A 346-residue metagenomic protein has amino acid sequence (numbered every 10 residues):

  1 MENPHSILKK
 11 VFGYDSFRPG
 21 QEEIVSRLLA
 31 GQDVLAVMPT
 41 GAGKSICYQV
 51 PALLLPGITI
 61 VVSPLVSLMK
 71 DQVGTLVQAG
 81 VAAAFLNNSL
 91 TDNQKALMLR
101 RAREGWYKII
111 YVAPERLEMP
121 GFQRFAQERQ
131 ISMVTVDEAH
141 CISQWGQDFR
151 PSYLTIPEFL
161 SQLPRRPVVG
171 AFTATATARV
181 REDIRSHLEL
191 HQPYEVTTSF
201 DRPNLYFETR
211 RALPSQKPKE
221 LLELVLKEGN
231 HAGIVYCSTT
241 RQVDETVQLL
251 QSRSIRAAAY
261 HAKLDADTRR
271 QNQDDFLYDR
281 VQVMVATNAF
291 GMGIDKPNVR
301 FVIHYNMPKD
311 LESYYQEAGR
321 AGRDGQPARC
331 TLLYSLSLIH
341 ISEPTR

Functional and structural regions predicted by a protein language model:
M1-H5: Onset of an N-terminal alpha helix
S6, K10-V11, D15, P19 (+3 more regions): Helicase motor core with emphasis on the C-terminal RecA-like subdomain
C47-G74, A79-A82: Conserved SF1/SF2 helicase motif Ia
Y48, E317, I341: Aromatic/hydrophobic pocket-lining residues that form π-stacking "cages" and hydrophobic walls in ligand
S337-R346: Residue-level detector of conserved catalytic or cofactor/ligand-binding positions in enzyme active sites
